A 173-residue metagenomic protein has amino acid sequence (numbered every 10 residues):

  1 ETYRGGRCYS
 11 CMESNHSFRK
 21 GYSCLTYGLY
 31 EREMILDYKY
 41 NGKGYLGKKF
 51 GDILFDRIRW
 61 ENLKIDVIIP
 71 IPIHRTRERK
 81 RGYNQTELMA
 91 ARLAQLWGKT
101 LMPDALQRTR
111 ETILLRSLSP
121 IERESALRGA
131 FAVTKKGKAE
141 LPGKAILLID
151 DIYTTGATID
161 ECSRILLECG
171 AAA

Functional and structural regions predicted by a protein language model:
T2-L96, R116: Extended interfacial segments that mediate partner engagement and assembly in macromolecular machines
D104-A173: PRPP/pyrophosphate-binding module of the type I phosphoribosyltransferase fold
